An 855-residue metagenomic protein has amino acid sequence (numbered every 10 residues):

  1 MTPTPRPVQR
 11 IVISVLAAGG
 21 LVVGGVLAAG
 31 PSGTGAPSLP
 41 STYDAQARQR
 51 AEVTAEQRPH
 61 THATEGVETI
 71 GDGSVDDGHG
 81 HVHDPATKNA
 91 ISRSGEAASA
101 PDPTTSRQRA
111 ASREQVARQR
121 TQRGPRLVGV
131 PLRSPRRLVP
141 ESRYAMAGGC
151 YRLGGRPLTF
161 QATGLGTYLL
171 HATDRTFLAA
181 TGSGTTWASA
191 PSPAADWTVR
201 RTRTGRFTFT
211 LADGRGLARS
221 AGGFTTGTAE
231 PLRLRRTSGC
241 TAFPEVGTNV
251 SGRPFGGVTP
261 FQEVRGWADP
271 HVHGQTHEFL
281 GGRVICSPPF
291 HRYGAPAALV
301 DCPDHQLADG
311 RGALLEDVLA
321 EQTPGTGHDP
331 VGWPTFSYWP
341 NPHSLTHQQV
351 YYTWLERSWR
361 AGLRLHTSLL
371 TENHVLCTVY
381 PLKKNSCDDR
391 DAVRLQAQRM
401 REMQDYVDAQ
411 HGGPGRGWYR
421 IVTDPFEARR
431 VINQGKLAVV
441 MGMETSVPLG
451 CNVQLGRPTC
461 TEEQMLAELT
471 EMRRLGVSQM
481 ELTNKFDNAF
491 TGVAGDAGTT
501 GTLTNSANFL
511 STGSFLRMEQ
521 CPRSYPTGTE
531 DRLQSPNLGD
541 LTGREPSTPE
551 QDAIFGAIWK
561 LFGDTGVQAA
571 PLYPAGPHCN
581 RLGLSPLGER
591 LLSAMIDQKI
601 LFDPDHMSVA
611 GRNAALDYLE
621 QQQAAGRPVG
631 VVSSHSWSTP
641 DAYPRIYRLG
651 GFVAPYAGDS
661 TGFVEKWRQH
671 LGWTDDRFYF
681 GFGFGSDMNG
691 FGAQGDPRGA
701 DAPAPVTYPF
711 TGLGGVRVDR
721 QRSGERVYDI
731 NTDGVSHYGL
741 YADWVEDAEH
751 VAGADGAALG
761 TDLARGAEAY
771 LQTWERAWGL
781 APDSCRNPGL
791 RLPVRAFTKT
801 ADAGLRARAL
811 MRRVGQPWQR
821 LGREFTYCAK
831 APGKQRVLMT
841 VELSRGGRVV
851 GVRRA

Functional and structural regions predicted by a protein language model:
M1, G35, W744-E749, R836: Short helix/strand-capping connector loops at secondary-structure junctions
M1-G35: Secretory targeting and sorting signals
A17-G25, P37-E245, M811, P817 (+1 more regions): Lectin-like carbohydrate-binding module/patch detector with strong preference for beta-trefoil
Y151-L153, F602, V632-S633, A796-A803: Short, hydrophobic beta-strand segments that form beta-sheet elements in well-ordered domains
T225-C785: Extended, charged catalytic domains and RNA/DNA-binding interfaces, predominantly in divalent-metal-using enzymes
P788-A855: A cross-family detector of function-defining hotspots
